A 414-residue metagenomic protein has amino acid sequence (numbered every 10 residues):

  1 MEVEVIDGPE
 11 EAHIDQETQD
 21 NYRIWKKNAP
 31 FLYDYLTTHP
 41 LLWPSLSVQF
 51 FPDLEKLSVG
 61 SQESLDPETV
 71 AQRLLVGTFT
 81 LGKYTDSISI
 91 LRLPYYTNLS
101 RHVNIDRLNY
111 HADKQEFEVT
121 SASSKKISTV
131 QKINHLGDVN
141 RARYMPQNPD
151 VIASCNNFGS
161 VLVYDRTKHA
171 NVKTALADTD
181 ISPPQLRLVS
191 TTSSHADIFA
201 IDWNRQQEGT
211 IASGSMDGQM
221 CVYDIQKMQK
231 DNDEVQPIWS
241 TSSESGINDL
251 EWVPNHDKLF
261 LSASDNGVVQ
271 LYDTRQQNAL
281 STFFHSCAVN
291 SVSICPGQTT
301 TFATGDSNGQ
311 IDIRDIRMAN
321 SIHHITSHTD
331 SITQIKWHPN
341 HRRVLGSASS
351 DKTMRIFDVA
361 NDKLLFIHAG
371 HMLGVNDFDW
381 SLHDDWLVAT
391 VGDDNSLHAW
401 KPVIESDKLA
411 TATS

Functional and structural regions predicted by a protein language model:
E2-S47, D53-K132, G159-S190, Q226-E234: Beta-propeller domains
L36-Q49, H323-I335, N361-S381, S414: Conserved blade-ending motifs and adjacent loop-strand segments that build the rim/top face of beta-propeller domains
T38-H39, Q131-I133, L186-T192, G214 (+8 more regions): Short C-terminal beta-strands that terminate individual repeats in beta-propeller domains, predominantly WD40 blades
S45-P52, G137-Y144, S193-W203, S242-V253 (+3 more regions): Canonical WD40 repeat/beta-propeller blade segments in eukaryotic WD-repeat proteins
L57-Q62, A71-L75, P149-A153, Q207-A212 (+12 more regions): Structural hallmark of WD40 beta-propellers
L81-D86, F158-L162, A196-F199, D217-C221 (+9 more regions): Short coil/turn segments within WD40 beta-propeller repeats
P94, R166-H169, I225-M228, T274-Q277 (+3 more regions): Short loop/turn segments that connect beta-strands within beta-propeller blades
D377-S414: Blade-level signature of beta-propeller repeat domains, shared across WD40, Kelch, NHL, RCC1 and BNR/Asp-box propellers
